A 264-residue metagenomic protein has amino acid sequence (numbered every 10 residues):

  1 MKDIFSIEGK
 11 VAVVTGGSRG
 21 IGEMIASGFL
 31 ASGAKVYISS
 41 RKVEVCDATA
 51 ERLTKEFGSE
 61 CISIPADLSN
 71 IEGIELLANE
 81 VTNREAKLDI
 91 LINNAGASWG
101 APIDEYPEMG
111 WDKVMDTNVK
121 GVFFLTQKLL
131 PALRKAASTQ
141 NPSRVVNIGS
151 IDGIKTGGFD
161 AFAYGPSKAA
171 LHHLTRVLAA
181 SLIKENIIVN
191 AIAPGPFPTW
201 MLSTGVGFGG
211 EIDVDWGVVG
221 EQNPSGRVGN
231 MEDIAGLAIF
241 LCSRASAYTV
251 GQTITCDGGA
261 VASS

Functional and structural regions predicted by a protein language model:
K2-I4, I21, I239, R244 (+1 more regions): Short C-terminal tail/terminal secondary-structure segment of NAD(P)H-dependent dehydrogenase/reductase domains
V11, S18-R19: Conserved glycine-rich cofactor-binding loop
P102-I103, P107-M115, V219: Substrate-binding pocket helix/loop in short-chain dehydrogenase/reductase
T126, S167, T175: Active-site helix of classical SDR
P131, A180-S181, A247: Alpha-helical segment proximal to the catalytic Tyr-Lys
S150: Residue(s) in the substrate-gating loop at a strand-loop-helix junction that position the organic substrate next
I183, I188, T249-G251: Short, small/polar-rich loop/turn modules that mediate ligand/substrate recognition or access, typified
